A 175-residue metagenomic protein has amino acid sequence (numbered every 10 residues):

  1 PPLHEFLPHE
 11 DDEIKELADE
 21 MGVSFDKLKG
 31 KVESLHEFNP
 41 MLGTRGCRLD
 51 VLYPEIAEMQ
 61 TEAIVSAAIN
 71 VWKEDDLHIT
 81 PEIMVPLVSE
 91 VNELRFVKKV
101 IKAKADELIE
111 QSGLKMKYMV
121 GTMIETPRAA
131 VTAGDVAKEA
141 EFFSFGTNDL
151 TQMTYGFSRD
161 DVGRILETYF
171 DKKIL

Functional and structural regions predicted by a protein language model:
P1-L175: Conserved alpha/beta-domain cores
